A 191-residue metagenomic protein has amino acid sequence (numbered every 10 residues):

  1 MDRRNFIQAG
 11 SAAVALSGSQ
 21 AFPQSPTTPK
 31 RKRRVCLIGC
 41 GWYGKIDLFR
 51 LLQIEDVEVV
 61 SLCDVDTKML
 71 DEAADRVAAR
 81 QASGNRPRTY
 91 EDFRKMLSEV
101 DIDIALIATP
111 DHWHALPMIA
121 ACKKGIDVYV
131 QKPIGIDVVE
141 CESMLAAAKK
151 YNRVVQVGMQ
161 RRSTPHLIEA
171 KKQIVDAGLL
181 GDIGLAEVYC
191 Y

Functional and structural regions predicted by a protein language model:
M1-V130, V139-V154: N-terminal glycine-/serine-/threonine-rich beta1-alpha1-beta2 phosphate-ribose binding loop of Rossmann-like
D127, I134-Y191: A contiguous active-site-proximal alpha/beta segment in oxidoreductase catalytic domains
